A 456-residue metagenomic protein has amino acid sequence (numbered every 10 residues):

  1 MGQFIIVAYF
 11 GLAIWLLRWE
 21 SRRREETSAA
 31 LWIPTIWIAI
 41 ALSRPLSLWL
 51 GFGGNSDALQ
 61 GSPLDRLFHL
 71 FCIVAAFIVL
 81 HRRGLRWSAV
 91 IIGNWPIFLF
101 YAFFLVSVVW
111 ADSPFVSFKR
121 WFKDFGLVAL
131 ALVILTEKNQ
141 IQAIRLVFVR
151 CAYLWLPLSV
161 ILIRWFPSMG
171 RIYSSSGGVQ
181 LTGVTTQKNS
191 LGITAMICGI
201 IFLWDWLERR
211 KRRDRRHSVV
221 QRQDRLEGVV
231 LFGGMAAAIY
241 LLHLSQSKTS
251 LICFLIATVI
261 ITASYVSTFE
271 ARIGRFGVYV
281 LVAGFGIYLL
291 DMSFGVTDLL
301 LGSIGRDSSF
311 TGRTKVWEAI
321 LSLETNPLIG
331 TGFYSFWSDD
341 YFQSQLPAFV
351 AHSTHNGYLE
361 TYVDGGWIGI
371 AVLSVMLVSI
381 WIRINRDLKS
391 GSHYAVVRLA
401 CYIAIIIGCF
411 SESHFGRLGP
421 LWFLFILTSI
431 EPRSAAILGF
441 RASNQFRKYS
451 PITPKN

Functional and structural regions predicted by a protein language model:
M1-F4, E25, I40-C72, G84-G93 (+9 more regions): Interfacial transmembrane-helix termini
M1-G2, I6, A75-A76, Y101-V109 (+5 more regions): Alpha-helical transmembrane segments of multi-pass inner-membrane proteins
M1-L105, T136-R150, D205-G228, E270-G274 (+2 more regions): Transmembrane signal-anchor hairpin modules in multi-pass inner-membrane enzymes, especially those that act on
I6-I14, P34, I200, F254-V259 (+2 more regions): Transmembrane alpha-helices of multi-pass inner-membrane enzymes
W95, A263, G365-I406: Hydrophobic transmembrane alpha-helices and their immediate junctions
V149-W155, F232-G233, G274-Y288, I452-N456: Signature aromatic-anchored transmembrane alpha helix within multi-pass, membrane-resident enzymes that catalyze glycan
I163-S168, L242-S245, T262-S308, E318-T325 (+2 more regions): A membrane-periplasm/extracellular boundary helix in multi-pass inner-membrane enzymes that assemble envelope glycans
V296-G365, I384-S390: Long extracytoplasmic/lumenal interhelical loops at the membrane interface of multi-pass membrane proteins
